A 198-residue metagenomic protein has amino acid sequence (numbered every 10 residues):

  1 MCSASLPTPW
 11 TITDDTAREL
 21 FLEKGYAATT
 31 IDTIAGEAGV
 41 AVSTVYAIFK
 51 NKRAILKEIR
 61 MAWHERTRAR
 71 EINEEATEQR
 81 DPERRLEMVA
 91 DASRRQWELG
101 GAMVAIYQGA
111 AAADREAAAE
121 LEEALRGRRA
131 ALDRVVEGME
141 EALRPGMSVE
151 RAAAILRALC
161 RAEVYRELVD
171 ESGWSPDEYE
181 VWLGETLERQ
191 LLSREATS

Functional and structural regions predicted by a protein language model:
M1-T8, A196-S198: N-terminal intrinsically disordered/low-complexity leader segments
I12, T16, L20-A54, E58: Helix-turn-helix
G36, K57-V89: Amphipathic alpha-helical linker/stalk segments
F49, G109-D114, L159-A162: Short helix-capping/turn signature of helix-turn-helix
A69, G100, A162-Y165: Alpha-helical transmembrane segments of polytopic integral membrane proteins, especially the permease/helical cores
D91-Q108, R115-L143, E150-A154, V181 (+1 more regions): Amphipathic alpha-helical packing segments from all-alpha helical-bundle domains
